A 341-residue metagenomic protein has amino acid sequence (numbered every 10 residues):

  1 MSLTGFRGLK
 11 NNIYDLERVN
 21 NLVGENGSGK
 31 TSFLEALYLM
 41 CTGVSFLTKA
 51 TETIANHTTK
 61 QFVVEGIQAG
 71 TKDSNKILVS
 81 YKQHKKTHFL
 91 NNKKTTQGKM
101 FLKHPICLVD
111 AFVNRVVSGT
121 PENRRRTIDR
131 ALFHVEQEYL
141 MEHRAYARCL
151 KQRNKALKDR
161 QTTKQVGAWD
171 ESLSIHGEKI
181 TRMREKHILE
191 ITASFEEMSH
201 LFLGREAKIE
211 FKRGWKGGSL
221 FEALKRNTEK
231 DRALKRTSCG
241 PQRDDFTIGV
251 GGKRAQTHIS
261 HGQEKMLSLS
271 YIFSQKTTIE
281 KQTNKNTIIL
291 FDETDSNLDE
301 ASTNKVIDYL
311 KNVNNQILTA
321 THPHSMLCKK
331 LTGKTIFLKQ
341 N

Functional and structural regions predicted by a protein language model:
M1-E25, L39, K164-I175, K179-I288 (+5 more regions): Conserved NTPase motor "head" modules and their coupling/switch loops across ABC/AAA+ ATPases, GTPases, and GHKL ATPases
K30: Conserved lysine of the Walker
C41-N123, L132-V135, Y139, T192-E196 (+1 more regions): Nucleotide-state sensing region of NTPase/ATPase domains
G66, N315-H322: Structural recognition of the conserved hydrophobic beta-strand(s) that form the central parallel beta-sheet of P-loop
I106-L108, I317, G333-F337: Conserved beta-strand scaffold positions in the cores of enzyme catalytic domains, especially in NTP/NDP-utilizing
V109, R115-F202, K212, K216: An accessory alpha-helical subdomain
D292-T294: Walker B catalytic acidic pair
